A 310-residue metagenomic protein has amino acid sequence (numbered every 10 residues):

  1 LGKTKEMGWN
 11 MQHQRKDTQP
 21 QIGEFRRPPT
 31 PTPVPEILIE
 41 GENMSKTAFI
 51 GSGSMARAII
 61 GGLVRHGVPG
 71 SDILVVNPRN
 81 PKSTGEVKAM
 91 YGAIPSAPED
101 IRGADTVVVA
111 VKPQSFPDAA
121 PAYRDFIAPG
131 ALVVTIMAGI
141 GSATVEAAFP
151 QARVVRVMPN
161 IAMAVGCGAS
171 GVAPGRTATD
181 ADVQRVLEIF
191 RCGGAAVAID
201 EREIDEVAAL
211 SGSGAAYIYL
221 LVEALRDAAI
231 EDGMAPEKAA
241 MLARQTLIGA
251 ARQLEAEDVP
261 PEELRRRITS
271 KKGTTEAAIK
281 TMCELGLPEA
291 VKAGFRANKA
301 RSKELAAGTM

Functional and structural regions predicted by a protein language model:
H13-R15, P20, F25: Cationic, low-complexity basic patches in intrinsically disordered or flexible, solvent-exposed regions
P35-A97, R102, I230-E231: NAD(P)+-binding Rossmann beta1-loop-alpha1 motif at the extreme N-terminus of oxidoreductases
E42-N43, R244-M310: NAD(P)-dependent Rossmann-like dehydrogenase/reductase catalytic/cofactor-binding core
T47, E203-A209, P261-R266: Short pre-catalytic strand/loop immediately N-terminal to key active-site residues, enriched for Gly-Thr
I60, L74, A89-V172: Rossmann-like NAD(P)(H) cofactor-binding subdomain of soluble oxidoreductases
L74, T144-R153, A169-V207, Y219-E257 (+1 more regions): Internal alpha-helical scaffold of NAD(P)-dependent oxidoreductase catalytic cores
